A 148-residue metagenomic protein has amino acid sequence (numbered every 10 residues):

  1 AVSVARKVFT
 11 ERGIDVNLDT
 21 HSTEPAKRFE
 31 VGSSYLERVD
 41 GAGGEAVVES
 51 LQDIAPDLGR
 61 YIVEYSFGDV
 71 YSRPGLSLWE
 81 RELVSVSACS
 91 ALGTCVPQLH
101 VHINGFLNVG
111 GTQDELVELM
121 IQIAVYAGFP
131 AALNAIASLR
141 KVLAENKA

Functional and structural regions predicted by a protein language model:
A1-L78, N108, P130-A148: Acidic, glycine/proline-rich low-complexity segments that act as flexible tails and inter-domain linkers
V8-R12, V39, S87-L92, I123-A127: Generic structural signal for hydrophobic core residues of well-folded globular domains
I62, E80-S90, L99, L119-I123: Short, structured motif recognition centered on aromatic/hydrophobic residues
S85, S90-Q113: Glycine/small-residue-rich hydrophobic helix-like segments
S90, G105-V109, E118, Q122-V125 (+1 more regions): Short basic/hydrophobic patches in alpha-helices and adjacent helix-turn junctions that form amphipathic surface motifs
C95-Q98, Q113-S138: Preference for long, well-ordered alpha-helical segments
